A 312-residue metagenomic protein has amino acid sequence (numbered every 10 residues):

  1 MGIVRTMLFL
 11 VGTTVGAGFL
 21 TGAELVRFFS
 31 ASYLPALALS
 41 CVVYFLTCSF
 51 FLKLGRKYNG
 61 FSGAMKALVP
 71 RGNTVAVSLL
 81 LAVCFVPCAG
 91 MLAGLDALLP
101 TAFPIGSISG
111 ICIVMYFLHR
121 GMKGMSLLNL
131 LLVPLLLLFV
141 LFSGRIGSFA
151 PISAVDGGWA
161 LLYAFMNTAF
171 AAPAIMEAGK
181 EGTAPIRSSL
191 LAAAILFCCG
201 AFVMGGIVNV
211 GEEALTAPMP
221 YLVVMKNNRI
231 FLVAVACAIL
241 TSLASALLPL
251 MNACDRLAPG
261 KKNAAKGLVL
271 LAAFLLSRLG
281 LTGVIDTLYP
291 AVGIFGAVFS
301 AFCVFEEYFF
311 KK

Functional and structural regions predicted by a protein language model:
G2-L20, A36, S40, L80-C84 (+4 more regions): Hydrophobic, membrane-embedded alpha-helices of multi-pass small-molecule transporters
V4, R27-L52, I186-F197, P290-V298: Extracellular loop-to-transmembrane helix junctions
A17, L81, M125, V133-G157 (+2 more regions): Hydrophobic alpha-helical segments and their helix-loop junctions in multi-pass secondary transporters
G18-E24, T47-Y58, I113, G121 (+1 more regions): Juxtamembrane interface elements at the cytosolic ends of transmembrane helices in multi-pass membrane proteins
A38-M65, V210, V233: Juxtamembrane transmembrane-helix boundary signature
S62-R71, V77, M91-S107, A178-C198 (+3 more regions): Helix-loop-helix connectors at the membrane interface of multi-pass transporters/channels
A93-G147, I285-C303: Membrane-interface loop-to-helix entry segments
I207-N228: Membrane-interface interhelical connector segments
